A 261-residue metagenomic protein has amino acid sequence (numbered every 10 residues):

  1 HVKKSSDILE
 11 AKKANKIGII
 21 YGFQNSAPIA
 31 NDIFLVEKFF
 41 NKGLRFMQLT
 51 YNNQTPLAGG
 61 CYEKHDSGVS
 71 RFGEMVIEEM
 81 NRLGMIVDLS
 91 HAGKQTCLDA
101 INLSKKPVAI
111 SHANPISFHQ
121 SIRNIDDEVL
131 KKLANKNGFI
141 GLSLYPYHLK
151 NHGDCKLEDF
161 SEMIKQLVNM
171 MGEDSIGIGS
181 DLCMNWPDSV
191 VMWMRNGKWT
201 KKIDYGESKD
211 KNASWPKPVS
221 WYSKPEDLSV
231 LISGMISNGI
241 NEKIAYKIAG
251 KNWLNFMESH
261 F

Functional and structural regions predicted by a protein language model:
H1-D154, S161-N169, S175, N196-G206 (+2 more regions): Extended, charged catalytic domains and RNA/DNA-binding interfaces, predominantly in divalent-metal-using enzymes
D88, C155, V219, S223: Short, surface-exposed alpha-helical recognition segments that flank or form part of ligand/macromolecule-binding
P115, M184, N255: Active-site micro-motifs of SAM-dependent methyltransferase domains
M171-W221: Short acidic/histidine-rich active-site segments
D210-F261: Mid-to-C-terminal alpha-helical segments outside catalytic/metal-binding sites
